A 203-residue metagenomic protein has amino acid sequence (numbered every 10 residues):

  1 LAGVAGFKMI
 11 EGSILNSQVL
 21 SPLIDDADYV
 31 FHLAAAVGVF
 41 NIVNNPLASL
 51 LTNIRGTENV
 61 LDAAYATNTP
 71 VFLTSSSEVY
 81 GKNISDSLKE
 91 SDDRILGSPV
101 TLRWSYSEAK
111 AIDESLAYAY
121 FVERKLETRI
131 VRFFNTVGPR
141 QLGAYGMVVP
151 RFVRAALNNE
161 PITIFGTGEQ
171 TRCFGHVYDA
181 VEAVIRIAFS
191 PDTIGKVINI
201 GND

Functional and structural regions predicted by a protein language model:
G3-A5, E90-G97, R124-K125, F152-I164: A short C-terminal helix-loop "cap" of Rossmann-like NAD(P)-dependent dehydrogenase/epimerase domains
E11-T52, A63: NAD(P)H-binding glycine-rich loop region in Rossmannoid oxidoreductase-like domains and their noncatalytic homologs
L15, V79-Y80, T136-G138, A180 (+1 more regions): Conserved sequence/active-site signature of Rossmann-fold short-chain dehydrogenase/reductase
N44-L47, L51-N59, A66, V79-I130 (+2 more regions): Catalytic helix-loop patch of NAD(P)-dependent Rossmann-fold dehydrogenases
I84, A111, E127, T136-P150 (+5 more regions): Glycine/proline-rich active-site loop of Rossmann-fold NAD(P)-dependent oxidoreductases
R103-S107, R172, I198: Catalytic tyrosine of NAD(P)H-dependent dehydrogenase/reductases that use a Tyr as the general acid/base
